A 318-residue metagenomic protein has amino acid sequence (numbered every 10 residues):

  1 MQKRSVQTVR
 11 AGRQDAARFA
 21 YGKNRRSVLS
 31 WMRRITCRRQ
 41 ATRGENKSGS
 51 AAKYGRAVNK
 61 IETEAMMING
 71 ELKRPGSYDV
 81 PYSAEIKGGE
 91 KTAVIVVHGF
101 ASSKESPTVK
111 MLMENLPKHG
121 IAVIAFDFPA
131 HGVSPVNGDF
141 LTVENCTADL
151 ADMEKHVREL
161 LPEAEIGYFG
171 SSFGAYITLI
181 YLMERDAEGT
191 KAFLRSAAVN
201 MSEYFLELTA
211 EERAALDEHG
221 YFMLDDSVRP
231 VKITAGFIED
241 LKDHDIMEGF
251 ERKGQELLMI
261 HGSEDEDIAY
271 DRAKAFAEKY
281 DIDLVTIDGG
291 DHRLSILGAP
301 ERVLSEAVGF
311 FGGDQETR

Functional and structural regions predicted by a protein language model:
V58-G88: N-terminal cap/lid segment of alpha/beta-hydrolase-fold proteins
K91-G99: Short beta-strand element of the alpha/beta-hydrolase
A101-M113, D271: The serine-hydrolase catalytic nucleophile loop
M113-P135: Conserved alpha/beta-hydrolase
H131-L161: Catalytic nucleophile-loop/oxyanion-hole region of alpha/beta-hydrolase and closely related hydrolase-like folds
L161-S172: Alpha/beta-hydrolase fold nucleophile elbow
G167, Y176, A187-A275, K279-T286 (+3 more regions): The alpha/beta-hydrolase serine catalytic core
G170-I180: Glycine-rich nucleophile elbow surrounding the catalytic serine of serine-hydrolase chemistry
